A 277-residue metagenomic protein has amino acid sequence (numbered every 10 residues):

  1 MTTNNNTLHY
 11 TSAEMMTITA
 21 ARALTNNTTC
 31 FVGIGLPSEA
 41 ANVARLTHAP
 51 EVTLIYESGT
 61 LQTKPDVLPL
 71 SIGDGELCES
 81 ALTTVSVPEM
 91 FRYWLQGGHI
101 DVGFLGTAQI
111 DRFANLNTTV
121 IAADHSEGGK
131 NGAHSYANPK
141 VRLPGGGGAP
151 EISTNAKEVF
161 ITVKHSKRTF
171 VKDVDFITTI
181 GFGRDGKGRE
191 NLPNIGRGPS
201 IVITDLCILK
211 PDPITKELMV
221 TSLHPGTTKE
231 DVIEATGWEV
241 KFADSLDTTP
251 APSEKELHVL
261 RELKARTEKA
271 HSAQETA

Functional and structural regions predicted by a protein language model:
M1-M15, A149-K157, K164: Short N-terminal secondary-structure initiator segments
M1-N5, S126-N131, T276-A277: Polar low-complexity intrinsically disordered regions
T2-L82: N-terminal active-site beta-alpha-beta segment that forms phosphate/nucleotide-binding and substrate-recognition loops
T11-S12, S86, L223, T228 (+1 more regions): Alpha-helix capping and helix-coil boundary motifs
L24, T28, A44, H48 (+5 more regions): Structural signal for hydrophobic packing residues in well-ordered secondary-structure cores of soluble enzyme domains
G59-V67, T84-P88, H271-A277: Short, surface-exposed, charge-dense and proline/glycine-enriched linear segments
L68-K255: Conserved phosphate- and dinucleotide-binding cores of soluble alpha/beta proteins, encompassing both enzyme active
S245-A277: Acidic/aromatic/glycine-rich contiguous surface patches that form carbohydrate-binding/processing clefts and analogous
